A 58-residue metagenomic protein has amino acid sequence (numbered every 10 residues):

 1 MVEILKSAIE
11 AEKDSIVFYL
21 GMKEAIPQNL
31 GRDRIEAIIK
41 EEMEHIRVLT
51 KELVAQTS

Functional and structural regions predicted by a protein language model:
M1-S58: Non-heme di-metal
